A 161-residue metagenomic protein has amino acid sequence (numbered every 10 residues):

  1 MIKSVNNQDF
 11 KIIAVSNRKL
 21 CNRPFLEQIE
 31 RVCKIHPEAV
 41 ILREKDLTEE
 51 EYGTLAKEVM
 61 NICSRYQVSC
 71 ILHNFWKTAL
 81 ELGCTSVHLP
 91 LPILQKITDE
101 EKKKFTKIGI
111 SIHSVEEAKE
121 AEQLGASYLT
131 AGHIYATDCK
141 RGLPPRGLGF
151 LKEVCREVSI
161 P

Functional and structural regions predicted by a protein language model:
M1-K96, K102-Y128, R146, E153: Conserved N-terminal beta1-alpha1 strand-loop-helix module at the mouth
S127-P161: Active-site/ligand-binding-proximal alpha/beta "capping" segment
